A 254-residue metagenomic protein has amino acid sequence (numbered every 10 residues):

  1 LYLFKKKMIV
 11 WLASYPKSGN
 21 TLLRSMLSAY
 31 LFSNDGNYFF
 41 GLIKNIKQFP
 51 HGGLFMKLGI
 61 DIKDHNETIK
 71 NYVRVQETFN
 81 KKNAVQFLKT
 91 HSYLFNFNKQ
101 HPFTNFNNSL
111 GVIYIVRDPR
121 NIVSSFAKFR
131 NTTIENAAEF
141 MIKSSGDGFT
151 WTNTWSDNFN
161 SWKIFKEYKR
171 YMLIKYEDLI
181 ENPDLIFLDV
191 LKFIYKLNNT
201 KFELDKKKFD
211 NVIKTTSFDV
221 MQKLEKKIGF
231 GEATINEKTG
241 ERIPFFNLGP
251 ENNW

Functional and structural regions predicted by a protein language model:
L1-I174, T200, E241-W254: PAPS-dependent sulfotransferase catalytic domain
G19-S33, L173-K201, V212, V220: PAPS/PAP-binding and catalytic site of the sulfotransferase fold
I46-L54, G59-I60, K207-T216, K226-G229: Cytochrome P450 I-helix active-site segment
Y72-V75, A137-M141, V190, K208-V212 (+1 more regions): Generic structural signal of hydrophobic/aromatic residues within well-ordered alpha-helices of folded domains
S92-N98, L191-L197, E225-K226: Short regulatory "switch" loops immediately downstream of catalytic or recognition motifs within protein catalytic
Y93, D118, E177-L179, T215-F218: Short, solvent-exposed coil/turn elements at secondary-structure transition points
F209-W254: PAPS-dependent sulfotransferase catalytic core
